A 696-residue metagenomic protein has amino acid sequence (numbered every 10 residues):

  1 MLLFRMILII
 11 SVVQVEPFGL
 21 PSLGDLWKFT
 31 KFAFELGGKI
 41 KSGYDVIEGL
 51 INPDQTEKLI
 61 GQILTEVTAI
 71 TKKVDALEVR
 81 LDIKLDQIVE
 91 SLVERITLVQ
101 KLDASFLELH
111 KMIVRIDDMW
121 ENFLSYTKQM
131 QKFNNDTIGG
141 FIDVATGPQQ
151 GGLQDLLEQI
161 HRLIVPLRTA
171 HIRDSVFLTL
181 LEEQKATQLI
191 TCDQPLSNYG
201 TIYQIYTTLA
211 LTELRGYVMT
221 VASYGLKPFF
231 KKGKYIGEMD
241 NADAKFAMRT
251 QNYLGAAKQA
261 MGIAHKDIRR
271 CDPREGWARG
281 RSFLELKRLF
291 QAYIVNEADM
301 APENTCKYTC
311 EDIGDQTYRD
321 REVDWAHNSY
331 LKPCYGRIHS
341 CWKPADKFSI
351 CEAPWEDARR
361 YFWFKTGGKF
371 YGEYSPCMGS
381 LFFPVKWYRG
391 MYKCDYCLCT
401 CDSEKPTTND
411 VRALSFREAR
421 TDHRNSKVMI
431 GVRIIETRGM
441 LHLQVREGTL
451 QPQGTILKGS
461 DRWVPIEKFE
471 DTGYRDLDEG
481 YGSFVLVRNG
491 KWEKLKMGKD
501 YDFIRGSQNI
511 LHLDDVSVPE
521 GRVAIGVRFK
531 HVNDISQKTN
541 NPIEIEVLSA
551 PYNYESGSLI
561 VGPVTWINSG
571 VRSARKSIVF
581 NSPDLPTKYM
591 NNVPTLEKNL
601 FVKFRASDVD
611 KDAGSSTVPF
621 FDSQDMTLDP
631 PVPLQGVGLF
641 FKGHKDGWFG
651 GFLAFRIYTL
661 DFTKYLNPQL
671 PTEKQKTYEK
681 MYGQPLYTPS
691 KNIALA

Functional and structural regions predicted by a protein language model:
M1-P17: Cleavable N-terminal signal peptides of Sec/SRP-targeted secreted and luminal proteins
E16-K28: Cleaved targeting-peptide boundary
W27-A696: Lectin-type carbohydrate-recognition ectodomains
